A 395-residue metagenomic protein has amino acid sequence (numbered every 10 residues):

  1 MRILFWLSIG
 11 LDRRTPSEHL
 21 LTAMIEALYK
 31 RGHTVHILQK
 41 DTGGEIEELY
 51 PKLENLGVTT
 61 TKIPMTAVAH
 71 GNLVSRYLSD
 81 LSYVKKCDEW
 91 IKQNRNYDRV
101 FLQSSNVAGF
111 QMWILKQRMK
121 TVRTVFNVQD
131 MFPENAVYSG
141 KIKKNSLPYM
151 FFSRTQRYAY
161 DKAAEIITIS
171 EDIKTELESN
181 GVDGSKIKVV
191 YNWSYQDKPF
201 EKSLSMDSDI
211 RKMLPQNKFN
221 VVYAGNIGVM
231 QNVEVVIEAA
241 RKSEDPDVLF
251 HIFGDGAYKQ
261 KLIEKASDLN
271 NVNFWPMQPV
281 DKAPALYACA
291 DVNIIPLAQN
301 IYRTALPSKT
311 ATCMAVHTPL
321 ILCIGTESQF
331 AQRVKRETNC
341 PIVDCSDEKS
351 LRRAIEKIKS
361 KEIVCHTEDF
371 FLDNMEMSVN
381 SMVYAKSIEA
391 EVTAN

Functional and structural regions predicted by a protein language model:
M1-Y50, E165, R241-S243: N-terminal subdomain of nucleotide-sugar transferases
S8, A67-S75, V122-R154, D197: Acceptor-binding helix/loop patch of EC 2.4 sugar-transfer enzymes, predominantly nucleotide-sugar-dependent
D41, D172, V190-W193: Carbohydrate-associated surface elements
D80-C87, Y97-T121, V125-N135, V343: An aromatic- and histidine-rich active-site surface loop
G109-F110, Q117-M119, S146-T168: Membrane-proximal helix-turn-helix segments that form the acceptor-binding/catalytic region of lipid-linked
Q231, P279-A288, N293-M314, L320-Q332: Nucleotide-sugar-dependent
D245, L249-H251, Q260-P284: Nucleotide-activated donor-binding/catalytic signature segment of Leloir-type glycosyltransferases, i.e., the conserved
S346-S350, K359-E389: A charged, aromatic-enriched C-terminal amphipathic alpha-helix characteristic of glycosyltransferases across folds
